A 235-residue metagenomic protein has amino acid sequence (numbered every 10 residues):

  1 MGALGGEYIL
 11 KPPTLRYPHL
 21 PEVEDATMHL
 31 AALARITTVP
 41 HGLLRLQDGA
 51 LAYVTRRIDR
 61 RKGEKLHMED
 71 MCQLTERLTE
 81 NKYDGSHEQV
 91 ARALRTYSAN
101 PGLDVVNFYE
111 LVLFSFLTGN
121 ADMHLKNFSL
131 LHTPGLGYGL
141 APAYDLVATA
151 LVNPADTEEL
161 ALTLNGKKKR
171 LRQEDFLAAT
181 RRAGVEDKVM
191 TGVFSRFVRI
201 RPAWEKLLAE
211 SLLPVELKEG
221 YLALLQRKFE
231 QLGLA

Functional and structural regions predicted by a protein language model:
M1-D84, L131-H132, L140, K188: Conserved ATP-binding subdomain of kinase catalytic cores across diverse folds
L15-A32, N81, S86-L151: Conserved kinase catalytic-core segment
Y17, R61, E80, S98 (+4 more regions): Hydrophobic alpha-helical scaffolding
R35, K188-T191, R196, K218 (+1 more regions): ATP-dependent kinase catalytic cores of phosphoinositide-metabolizing enzymes and PI3K-like protein kinases
D70, L74, T79-E88, T133-K188: Catalytic-core segments of enzymes that bind and process phosphorylated/nucleotide-bearing substrates
Q89-A93, D175-A179, A203-L207: A general alpha-helix detector
T96, Y138, R182, A203-A235: Regulatory N- and C-terminal appendages and interdomain linkers associated with kinase/kinase-like NTP transferase
F108, T191-P202, S211: Small/polar glycine-rich anion-binding or flexible loop at a beta-alpha turn
